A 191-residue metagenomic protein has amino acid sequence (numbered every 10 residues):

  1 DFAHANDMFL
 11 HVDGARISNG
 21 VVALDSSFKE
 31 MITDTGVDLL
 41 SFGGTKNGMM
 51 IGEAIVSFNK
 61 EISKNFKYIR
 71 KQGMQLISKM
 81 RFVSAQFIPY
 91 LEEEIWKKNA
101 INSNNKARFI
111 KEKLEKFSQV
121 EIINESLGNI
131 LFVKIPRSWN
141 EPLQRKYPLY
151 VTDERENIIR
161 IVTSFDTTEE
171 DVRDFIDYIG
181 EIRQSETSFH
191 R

Functional and structural regions predicted by a protein language model:
D1-K134, W139-N140, T152-T167, F175-I182 (+1 more regions): Conserved PLP-enzyme active-site core in the AAT-like
L143: Conserved nucleotide- and phosphate/pyrophosphate-binding catalytic cores in adenylate/nucleotidyl-handling enzymes
